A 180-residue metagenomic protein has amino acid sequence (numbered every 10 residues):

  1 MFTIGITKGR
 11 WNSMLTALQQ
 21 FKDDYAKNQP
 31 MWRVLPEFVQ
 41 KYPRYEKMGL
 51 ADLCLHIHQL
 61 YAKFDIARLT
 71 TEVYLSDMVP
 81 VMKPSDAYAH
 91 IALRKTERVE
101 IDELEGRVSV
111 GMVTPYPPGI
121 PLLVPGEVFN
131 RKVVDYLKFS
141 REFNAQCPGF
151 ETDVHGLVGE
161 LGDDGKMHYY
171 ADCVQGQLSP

Functional and structural regions predicted by a protein language model:
M1-P180: Non-catalytic terminal extensions of PLP-dependent enzymes
